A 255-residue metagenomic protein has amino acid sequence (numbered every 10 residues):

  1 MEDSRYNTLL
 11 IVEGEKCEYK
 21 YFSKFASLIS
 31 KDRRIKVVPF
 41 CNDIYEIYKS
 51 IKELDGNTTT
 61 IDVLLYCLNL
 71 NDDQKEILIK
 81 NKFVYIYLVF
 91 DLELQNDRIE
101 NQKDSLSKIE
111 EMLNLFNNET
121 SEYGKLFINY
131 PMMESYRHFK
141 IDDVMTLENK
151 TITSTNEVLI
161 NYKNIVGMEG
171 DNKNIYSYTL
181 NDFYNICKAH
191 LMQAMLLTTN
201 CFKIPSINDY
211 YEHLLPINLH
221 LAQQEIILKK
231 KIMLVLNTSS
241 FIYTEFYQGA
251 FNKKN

Functional and structural regions predicted by a protein language model:
E2-Y6, S23-P39, I44-D55, C67-N255: C-terminal accessory helical subdomains adjacent to catalytic cores in phosphodiester- and nucleotide-handling enzymes
T8-E13: Short, hydrophobic/glycine-enriched beta-strand segments
K16-Y21: Short N-terminal binding/cap micro-motifs at the start of the first secondary-structure element
G56-L64: N-terminal carbohydrate-binding/catalytic regions of secreted carbohydrate-active enzymes
